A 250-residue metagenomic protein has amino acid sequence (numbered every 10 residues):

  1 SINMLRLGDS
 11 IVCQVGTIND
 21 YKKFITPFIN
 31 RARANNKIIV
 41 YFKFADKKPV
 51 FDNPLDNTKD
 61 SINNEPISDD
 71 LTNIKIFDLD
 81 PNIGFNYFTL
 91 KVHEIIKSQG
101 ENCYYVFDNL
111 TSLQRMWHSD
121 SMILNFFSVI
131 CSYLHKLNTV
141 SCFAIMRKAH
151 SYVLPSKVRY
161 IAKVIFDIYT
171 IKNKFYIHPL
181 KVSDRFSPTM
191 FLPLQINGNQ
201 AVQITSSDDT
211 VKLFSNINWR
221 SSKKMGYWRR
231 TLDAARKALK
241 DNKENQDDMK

Functional and structural regions predicted by a protein language model:
S1-F44: Glycine-rich P-loop/Walker A and Walker A-like loops and their local beta1-loop-alpha1 context in P-loop NTPases
N3-R6, R31-N35, S68-D69, I96-Q99 (+2 more regions): Conserved catalytic network of the ASCE P-loop NTPase/AAA+ motor domain
V12, Y104-D108, C142-A144: Structural motif
Y21, K47-N53, H150-V153: Short, charged/polar "capping" segments at the starts of alpha-helices and the immediately preceding loops
N35-R115: Conserved inter-motif catalytic segment of the P-loop NTP-binding fold
M116-W117, M122-K148: Substrate-engagement module of ASCE P-loop NTPases
T139, I145-Q203: Phosphate-binding/switch region of NTP-binding enzymes
D184-K250: C-terminal regions of RecA-like/P-loop NTPase motor modules
